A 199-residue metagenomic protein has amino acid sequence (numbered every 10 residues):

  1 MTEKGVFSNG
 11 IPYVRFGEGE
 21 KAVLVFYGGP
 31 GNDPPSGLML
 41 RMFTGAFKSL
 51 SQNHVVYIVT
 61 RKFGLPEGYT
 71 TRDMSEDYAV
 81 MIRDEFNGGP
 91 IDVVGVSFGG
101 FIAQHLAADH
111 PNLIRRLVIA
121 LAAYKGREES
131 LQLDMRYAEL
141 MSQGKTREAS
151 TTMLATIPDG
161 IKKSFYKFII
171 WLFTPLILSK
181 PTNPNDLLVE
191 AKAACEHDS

Functional and structural regions predicted by a protein language model:
G5-P66: Conserved HGGG/HGGXW glycine-rich cap/lid loop of the alpha/beta-hydrolase fold
L40-T44, M74-S75, D134-R136: Glycine-rich, phosphate-binding/catalytic loops in enzymes
G64-E76: Catalytic nucleophile-loop/oxyanion-hole region of alpha/beta-hydrolase and closely related hydrolase-like folds
D73-D92: Conserved acidic catalytic loop of the alpha/beta-hydrolase fold
G95-G100: Conserved alpha/beta-hydrolase "nucleophile elbow" surrounding the catalytic nucleophile
F101-Q104, A108, R115-K145: Flexible "cap/lid" loop of the alpha/beta hydrolase fold
E128-S130, E148-D198: Conserved alpha/beta-hydrolase catalytic His-Asp/Glu region
